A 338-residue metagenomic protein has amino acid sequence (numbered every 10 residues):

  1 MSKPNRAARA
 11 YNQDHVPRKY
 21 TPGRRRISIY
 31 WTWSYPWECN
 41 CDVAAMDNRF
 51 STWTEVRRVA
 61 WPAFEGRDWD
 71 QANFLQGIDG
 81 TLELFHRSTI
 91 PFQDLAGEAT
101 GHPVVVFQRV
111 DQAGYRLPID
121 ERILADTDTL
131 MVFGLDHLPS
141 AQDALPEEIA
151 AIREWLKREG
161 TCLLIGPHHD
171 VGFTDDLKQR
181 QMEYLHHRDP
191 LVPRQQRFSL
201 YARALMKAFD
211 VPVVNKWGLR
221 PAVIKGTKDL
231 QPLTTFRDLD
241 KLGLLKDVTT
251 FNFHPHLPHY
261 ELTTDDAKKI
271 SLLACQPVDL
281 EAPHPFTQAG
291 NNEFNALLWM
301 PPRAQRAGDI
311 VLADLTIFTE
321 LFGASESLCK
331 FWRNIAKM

Functional and structural regions predicted by a protein language model:
S2-M338: Short, surface-exposed patches at the edges or C-terminal ends of soluble domains, predominantly
